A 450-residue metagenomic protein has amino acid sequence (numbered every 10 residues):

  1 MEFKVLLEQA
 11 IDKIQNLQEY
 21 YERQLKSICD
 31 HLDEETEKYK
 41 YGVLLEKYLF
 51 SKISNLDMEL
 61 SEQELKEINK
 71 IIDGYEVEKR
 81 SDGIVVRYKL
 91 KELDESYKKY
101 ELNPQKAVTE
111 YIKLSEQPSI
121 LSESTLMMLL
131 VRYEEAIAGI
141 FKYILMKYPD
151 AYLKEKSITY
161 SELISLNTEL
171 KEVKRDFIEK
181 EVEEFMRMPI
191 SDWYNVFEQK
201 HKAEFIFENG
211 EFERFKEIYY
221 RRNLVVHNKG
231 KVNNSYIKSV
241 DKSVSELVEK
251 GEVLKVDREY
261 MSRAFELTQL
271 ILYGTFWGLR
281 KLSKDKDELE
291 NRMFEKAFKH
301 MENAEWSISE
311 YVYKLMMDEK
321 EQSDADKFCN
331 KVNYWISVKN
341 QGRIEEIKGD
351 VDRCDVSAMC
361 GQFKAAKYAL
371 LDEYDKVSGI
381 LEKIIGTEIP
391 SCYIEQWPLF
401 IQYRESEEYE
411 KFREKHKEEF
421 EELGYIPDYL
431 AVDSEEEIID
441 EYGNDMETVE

Functional and structural regions predicted by a protein language model:
M1-M127, K281-R292, K299: Charged alpha-helical initiation segments
M1-V43, L49, K231-G379, K383 (+4 more regions): Polyanionic, low-complexity intrinsically disordered segments
N16, V131, E135, Y220-N228 (+1 more regions): Alpha-helical scaffold segments in carbohydrate-active enzymes
F50-I72, P104-Q105, I144-I158, S191-N209 (+2 more regions): Short, charge-rich amphipathic segments
I72-K216, R221, K238-S239, V244-S245: Helix-loop junctions and short alpha-helical segments
S191-N234, E252-R263, P390-I394, K411: Short, mixed-charge amphipathic alpha-helical segments
